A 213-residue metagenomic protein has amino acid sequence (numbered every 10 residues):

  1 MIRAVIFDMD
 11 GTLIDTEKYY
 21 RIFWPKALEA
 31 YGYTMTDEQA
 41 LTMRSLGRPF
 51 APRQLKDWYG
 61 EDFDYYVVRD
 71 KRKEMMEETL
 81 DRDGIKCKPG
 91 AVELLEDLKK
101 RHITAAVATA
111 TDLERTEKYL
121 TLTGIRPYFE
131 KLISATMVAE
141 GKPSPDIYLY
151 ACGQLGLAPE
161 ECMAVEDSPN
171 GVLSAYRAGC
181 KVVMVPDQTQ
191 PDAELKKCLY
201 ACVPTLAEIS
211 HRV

Functional and structural regions predicted by a protein language model:
M1-R3, E96-K99, D112-V213: Asp-based, Mg2+/Mn2+-dependent phosphohydrolase catalytic module
I2-R101, E114, R126: N-terminal helical cap/lid subdomain that shapes the substrate entry/recognition surface in HAD-like hydrolases
D8, T12, T109, D167: Conserved G/P- and acidic residue-centered "switch" motifs that form tight phosphate/ATP-binding loops in soluble
L13, C87, A105, E140 (+1 more regions): Conserved SAM-binding loop
D15, V107-T109, M184: Hydrophobic residues in well-ordered beta-strands that form the structural core
T34, T104, K181: Residue-level detector of anion-binding/catalytic polar loops
M43, A108-A110, V165: Structural motif
